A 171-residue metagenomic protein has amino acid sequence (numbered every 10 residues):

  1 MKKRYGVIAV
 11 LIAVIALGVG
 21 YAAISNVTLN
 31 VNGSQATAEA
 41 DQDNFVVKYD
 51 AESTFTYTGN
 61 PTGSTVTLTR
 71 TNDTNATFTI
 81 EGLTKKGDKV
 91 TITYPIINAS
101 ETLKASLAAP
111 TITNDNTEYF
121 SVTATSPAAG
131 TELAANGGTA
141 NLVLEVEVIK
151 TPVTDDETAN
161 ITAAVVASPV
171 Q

Functional and structural regions predicted by a protein language model:
M1-T69, V170-Q171: Short, polar/proline-rich extracytoplasmic segments that appear immediately after membrane translocation
V7, A13, S64, T79 (+2 more regions): Terminal low-complexity, poorly structured segments
I12, G82-T84, E132-N136, V153: Generic marker of residues within folded, mature protein domains
L17-G18, S25-T28, F45-K48, N72-S126: Surface-exposed interaction patch
T28, Q42-N44, S53, S100-T102 (+4 more regions): Residues that cap or initiate secondary-structure elements
F45-K48, E52-D73, N116-G137: Low-complexity "stalk/linker" and mucin-like segments enriched in Ser/Thr/Pro/Ala/Gly
D88-A108, A135-Q171: C-terminal, structured domain-capping segment
